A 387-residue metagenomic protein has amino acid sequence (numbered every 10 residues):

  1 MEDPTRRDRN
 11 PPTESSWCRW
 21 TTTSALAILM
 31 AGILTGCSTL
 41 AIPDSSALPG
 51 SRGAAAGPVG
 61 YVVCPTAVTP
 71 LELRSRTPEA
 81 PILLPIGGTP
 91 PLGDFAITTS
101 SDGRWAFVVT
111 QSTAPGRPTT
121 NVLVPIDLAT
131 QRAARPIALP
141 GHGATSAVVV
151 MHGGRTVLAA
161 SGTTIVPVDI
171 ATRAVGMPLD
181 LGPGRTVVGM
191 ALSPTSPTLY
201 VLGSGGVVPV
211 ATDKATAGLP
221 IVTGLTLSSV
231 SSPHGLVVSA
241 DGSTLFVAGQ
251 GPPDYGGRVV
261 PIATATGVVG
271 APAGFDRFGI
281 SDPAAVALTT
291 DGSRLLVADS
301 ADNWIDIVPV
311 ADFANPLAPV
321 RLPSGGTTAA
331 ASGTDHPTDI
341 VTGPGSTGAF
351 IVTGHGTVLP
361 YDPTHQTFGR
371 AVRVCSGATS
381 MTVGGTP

Functional and structural regions predicted by a protein language model:
M1-R7: Short, intrinsically disordered terminal tails adjacent to the first/last structured region
E2, P12-A41: Secretory targeting and sorting signals
R7, P12-T13, C18-T21, T35 (+3 more regions): Intrinsic disorder/low-complexity segments
C37-P387: Predominantly soluble domains enriched in secretory-pathway, periplasmic, or organellar proteins
